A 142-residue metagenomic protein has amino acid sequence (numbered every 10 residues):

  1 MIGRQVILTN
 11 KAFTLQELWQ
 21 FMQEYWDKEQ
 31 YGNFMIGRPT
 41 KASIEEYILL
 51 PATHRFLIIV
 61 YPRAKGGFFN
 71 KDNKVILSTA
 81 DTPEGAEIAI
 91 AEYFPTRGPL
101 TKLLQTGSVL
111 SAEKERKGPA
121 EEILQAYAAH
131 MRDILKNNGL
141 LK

Functional and structural regions predicted by a protein language model:
M1-K28, L140: Terminal, regulation- and interaction-focused segments at domain boundaries
Q5, I76, A120-I123: N-terminal accessory segment detector
N10, W26, F34, G118-E121: Cysteine-patterned extracellular/luminal domains and small secreted cysteine-rich peptides
Q20-Q23, L49, A89-E92: Surface-exposed beta-strand edges and their flanking turn/coil or helix-capping segments
M22, P51-T53, T79-D81: Generic secondary-structure microfeatures
Y25-N70: Amphipathic, interaction-prone secondary-structure segments
F56-L110: Intrinsically disordered, low-complexity regulatory segments enriched in Ser/Thr/Pro and charged residues
A91-K142: A conserved amphipathic terminal alpha-helix motif
